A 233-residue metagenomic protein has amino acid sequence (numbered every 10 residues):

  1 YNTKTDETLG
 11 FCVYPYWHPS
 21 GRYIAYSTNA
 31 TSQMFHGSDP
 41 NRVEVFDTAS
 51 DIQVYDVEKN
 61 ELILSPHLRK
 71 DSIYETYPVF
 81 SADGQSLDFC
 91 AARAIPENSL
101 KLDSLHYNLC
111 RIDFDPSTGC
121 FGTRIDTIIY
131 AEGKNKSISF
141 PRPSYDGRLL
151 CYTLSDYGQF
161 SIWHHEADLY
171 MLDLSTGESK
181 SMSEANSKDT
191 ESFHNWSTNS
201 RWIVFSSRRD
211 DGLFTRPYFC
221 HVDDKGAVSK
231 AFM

Functional and structural regions predicted by a protein language model:
Y1, Y26-A49, C90-Y107, T153-E166 (+1 more regions): Short, conserved, GDST-rich strand-edge loop motifs in beta-rich repeat architectures
Y1-V13, Q53-T76, I112-S137, M171-T190 (+1 more regions): Multi-bladed beta-propeller domains
V13-P19, S27-N29, Q33-M34, A82 (+5 more regions): Short, conserved micro-motifs composed of acidic
Y14-Y16, Y77-V79, F140-R142, F193-N195: Conserved beta-strand position repeated once per blade in WD40 beta-propeller domains
P19-S20, A82-D83, Y145-D146, T198-N199: Residue-level detector of Asp-centered blade-edge/turn motifs that repeat once per structural unit in beta-propeller
G21-I24, G84-D88, L150, I203: Hydrophobic beta-strand positions that form the internal "hydrophobic ladder" of WD40/Gbeta-like beta-propeller blades
Y74, S181, A185-H221: Repeat-solenoid scaffold signature
